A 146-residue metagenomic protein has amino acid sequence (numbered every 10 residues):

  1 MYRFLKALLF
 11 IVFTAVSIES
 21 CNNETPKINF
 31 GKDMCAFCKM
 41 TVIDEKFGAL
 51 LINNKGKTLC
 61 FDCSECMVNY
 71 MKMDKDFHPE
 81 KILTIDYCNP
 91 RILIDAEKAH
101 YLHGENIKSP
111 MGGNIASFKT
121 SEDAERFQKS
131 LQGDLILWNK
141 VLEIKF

Functional and structural regions predicted by a protein language model:
M1-L8: Bacterial N-terminal signal peptides that target proteins for export
I18-S20: C-terminal motif of bacterial Sec signal peptides marking the signal peptidase cleavage site
N22-M34, N53: Bacterial Sec signal peptide processing site at the extreme N-terminus
F37-K75: Post-signal-peptide N-terminal segment of Sec-exported extracytoplasmic proteins
D44-N54, I94-P110: Short aromatic-glycine-(Arg/Gly/Cys) micro-motifs in beta-strand/loop hairpins
S64-E105: Mid-chain, structured segments of secreted extracytoplasmic proteins
G113-A116: A short, exposed loop/beta-hairpin motif centered on an aromatic-Gly-Thr core
K119-F146: C-terminal partner/receptor-binding element of secreted or periplasmic proteins
